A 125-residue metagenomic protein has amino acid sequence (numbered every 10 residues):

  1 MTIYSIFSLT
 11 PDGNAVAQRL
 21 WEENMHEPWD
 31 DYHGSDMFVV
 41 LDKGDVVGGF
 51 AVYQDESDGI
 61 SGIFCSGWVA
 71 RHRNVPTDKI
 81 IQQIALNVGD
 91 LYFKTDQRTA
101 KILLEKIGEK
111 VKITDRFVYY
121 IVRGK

Functional and structural regions predicted by a protein language model:
M1-E27: Short amphipathic alpha-helix that is part of the acyltransferase structural core
A15-E23, Y32-H33, K79-G89: Alpha-helix C-terminal capping segments
E23-D36, Y92-D96: A short, aromatic/hydrophobic, helix- or strand-capping loop or linear motif that either lines the entrance/gate
E27, H33, K43, Q54-I63 (+1 more regions): Conserved acyl-donor/pantetheine-binding loop and adjacent beta-alpha core of acyl/acetyltransferases and related
G34-G49: Conserved beta-hairpin
F50-A51, T114: Short hydrophobic alpha-helix segments
D58-I107, K112: Acyl-donor binding region in acyl/amide transferases
K110-R123: Conserved catalytic-core motifs of GNAT/GCN5-like acyltransferases
